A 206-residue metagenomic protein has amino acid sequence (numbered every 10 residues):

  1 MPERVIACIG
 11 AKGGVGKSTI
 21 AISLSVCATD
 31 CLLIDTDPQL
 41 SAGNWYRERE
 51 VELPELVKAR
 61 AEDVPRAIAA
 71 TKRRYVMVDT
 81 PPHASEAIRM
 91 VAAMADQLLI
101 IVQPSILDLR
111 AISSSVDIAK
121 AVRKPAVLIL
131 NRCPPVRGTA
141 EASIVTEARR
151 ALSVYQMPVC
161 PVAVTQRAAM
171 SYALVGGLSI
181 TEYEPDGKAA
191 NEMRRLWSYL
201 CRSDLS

Functional and structural regions predicted by a protein language model:
P2-A11, V15, I22-R89, A140 (+3 more regions): P-loop/Walker-type NTP enzyme "switch/lid" segment
L33, V78, I100, L128-L130: Structural beta-sheet core signal
A84-I106: Inter-motif core of Ras-like GTPase G domains
Q103, V127-A142, V162-A173: G-domain G4 guanine-recognition motif of GTPases
L109-N131: Conserved C-terminal guanine-recognition region of P-loop GTPase G domains, centered on the G4
I112-S113, E141-R149: Charged helix-capping and loop-helix junction motifs
A148-L178: Beta-strand-loop-alpha "switch" segments that mediate conformational coupling across diverse proteins
S171-A190, R194-W197: Inter-lobe coupling/hinge region of RecA-like P-loop helicase motors
